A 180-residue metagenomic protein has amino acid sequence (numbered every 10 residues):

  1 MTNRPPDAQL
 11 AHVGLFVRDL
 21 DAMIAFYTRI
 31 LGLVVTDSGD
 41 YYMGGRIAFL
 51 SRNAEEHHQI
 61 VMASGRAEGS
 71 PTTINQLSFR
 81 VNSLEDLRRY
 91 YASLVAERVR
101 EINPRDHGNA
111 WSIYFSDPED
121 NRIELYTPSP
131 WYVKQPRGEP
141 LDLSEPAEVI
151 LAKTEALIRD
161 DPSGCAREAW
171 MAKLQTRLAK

Functional and structural regions predicted by a protein language model:
M1-N3: A detector for short, charged/polar N-terminal pre-domain segments
P5, F16-H57, A179: Core segments of cupin and vicinal oxygen chelate
D7-A8, R18-D21, S78-R122, T127-Q135 (+1 more regions): Vicinal oxygen chelate
V13, L77: Hydrophobic adenine-recognition pocket in adenosine-nucleotide-binding enzymes
D40-M43, E68-G69, R105-G108: A short beta-turn/loop motif at secondary-structure boundaries
R46-A48, N75, W111-I113: Short beta-strand micro-motifs in enzyme catalytic cores
F49, I60-A63, E124: Conserved beta-strand in the GNAT
E55-H57, E68, L84-L87: Short, charged/polar surface micro-motifs in flexible loops or helix N-caps
